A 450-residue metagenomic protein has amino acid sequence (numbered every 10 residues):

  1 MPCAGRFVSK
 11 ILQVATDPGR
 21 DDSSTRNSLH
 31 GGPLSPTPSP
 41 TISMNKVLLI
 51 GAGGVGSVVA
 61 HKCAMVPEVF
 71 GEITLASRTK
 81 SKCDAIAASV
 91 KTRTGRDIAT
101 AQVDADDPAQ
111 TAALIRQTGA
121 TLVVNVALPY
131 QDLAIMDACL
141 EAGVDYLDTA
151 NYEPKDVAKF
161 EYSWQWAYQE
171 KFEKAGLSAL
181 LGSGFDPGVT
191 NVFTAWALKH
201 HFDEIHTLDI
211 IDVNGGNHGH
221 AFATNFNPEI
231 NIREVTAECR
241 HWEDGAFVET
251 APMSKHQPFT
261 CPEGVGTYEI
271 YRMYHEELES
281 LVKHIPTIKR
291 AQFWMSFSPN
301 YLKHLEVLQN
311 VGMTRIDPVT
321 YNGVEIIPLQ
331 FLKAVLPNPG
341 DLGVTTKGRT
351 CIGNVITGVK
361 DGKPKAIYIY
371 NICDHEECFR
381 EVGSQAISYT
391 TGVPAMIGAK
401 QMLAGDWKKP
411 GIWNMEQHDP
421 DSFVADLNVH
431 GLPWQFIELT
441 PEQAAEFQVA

Functional and structural regions predicted by a protein language model:
V55: Hydrophobic/small residue at the entry helix of a nucleotide-binding pocket
T79-S81: Helix N-cap at the beta1-alpha1 junction of Rossmann-like dinucleotide-binding domains, i.e., the first residues
R93-D106: Rossmann-fold cofactor-recognition segment
A105-Q117: Conserved Rossmann-fold cofactor-binding substructure of NAD(P)-dependent oxidoreductases
I115, T121-V124, L147: N-terminal Rossmann-like NAD(P) cofactor-binding module of classical short-chain dehydrogenase/reductase
P129, A138-F160: ADP-ribose/adenylate-binding Rossmann-like module
N151-L177: Rossmann-fold NAD(P)-binding glycine/threonine-rich loop
K199-A450: C-terminal catalytic/substrate-binding lobe primarily of soluble NAD(P)-dependent oxidoreductases
